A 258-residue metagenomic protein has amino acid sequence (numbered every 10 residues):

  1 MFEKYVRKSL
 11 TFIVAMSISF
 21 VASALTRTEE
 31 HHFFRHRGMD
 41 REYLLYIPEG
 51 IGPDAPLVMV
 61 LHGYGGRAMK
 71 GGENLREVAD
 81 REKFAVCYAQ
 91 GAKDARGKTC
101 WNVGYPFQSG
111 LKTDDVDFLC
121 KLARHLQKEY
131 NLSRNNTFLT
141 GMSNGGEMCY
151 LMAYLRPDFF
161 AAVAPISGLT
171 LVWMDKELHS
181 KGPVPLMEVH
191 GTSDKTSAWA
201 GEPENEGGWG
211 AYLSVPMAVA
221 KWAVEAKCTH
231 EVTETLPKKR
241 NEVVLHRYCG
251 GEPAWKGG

Functional and structural regions predicted by a protein language model:
F2-I13: Bacterial N-terminal signal peptides that target proteins for export
V14-S23: Hydrophobic h-region of N-terminal signal peptides that target proteins for export in Gram-negative bacteria
A22-L57, K70, V78-R81, A85 (+7 more regions): A domain-start/cap signature at the N-terminus of enzymes
V58-V60, V86, L186: Hydrophobic beta-strand anchors of alpha/beta hydrolase catalytic cores
H62-G66: Active-site glycine-rich loops that stabilize anionic/oxyanionic intermediates across multiple enzyme folds
Q90-D114: Cap/lid segment of the alpha/beta-hydrolase catalytic domain
D117-N135: Conserved acidic catalytic loop of the alpha/beta-hydrolase fold
E188-H190: Short beta-strand/loop motif that positions the catalytic acidic residue of the alpha/beta-hydrolase fold
